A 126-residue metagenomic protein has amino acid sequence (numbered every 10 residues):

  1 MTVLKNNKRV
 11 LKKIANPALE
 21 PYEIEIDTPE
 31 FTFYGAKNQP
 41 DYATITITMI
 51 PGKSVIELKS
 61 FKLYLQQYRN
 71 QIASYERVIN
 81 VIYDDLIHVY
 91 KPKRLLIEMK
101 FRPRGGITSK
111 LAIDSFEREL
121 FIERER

Functional and structural regions predicted by a protein language model:
M1-R126: N-terminal intrinsically disordered, cationic/polar leader segments that include organellar targeting peptides
